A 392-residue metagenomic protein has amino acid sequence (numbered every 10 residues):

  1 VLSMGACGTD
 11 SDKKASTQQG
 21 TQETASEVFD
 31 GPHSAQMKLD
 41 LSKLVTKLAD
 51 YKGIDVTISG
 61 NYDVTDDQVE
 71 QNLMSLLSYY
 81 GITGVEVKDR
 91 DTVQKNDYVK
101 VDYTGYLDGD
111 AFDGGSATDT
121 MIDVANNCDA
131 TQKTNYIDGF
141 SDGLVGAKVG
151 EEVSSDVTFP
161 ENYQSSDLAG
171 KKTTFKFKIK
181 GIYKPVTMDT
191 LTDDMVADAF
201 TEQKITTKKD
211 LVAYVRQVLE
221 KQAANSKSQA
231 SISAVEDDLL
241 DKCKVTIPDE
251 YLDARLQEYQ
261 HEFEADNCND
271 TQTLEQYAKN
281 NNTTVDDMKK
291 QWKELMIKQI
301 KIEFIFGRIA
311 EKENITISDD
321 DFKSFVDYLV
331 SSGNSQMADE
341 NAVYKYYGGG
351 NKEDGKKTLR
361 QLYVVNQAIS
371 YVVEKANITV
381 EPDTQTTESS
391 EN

Functional and structural regions predicted by a protein language model:
L2-A6: C-terminal motif of bacterial Sec signal peptides marking the signal peptidase cleavage site
C7-N392: FKBP-type peptidyl-prolyl cis-trans isomerases
